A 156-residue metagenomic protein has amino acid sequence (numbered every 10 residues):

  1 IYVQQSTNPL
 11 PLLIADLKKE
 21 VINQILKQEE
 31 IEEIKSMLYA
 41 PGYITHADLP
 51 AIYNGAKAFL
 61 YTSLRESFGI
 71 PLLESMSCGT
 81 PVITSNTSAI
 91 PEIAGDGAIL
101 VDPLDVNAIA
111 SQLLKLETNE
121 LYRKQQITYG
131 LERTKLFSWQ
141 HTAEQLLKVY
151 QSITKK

Functional and structural regions predicted by a protein language model:
I1-P9, Q28-E32: Short hydrophobic signal-anchor/transmembrane segments that target glycosyltransferases and glycosylation machinery
I14-D16, Q24-P50: Nucleotide-activated donor-binding/catalytic signature segment of Leloir-type glycosyltransferases, i.e., the conserved
I44, A51-A56, Y61, I109: Short alpha-helical donor nucleotide-sugar binding micro-motif in glycosyltransferases
L64: Aromatic "clamp/platform" in nucleotide-sugar-dependent glycosyltransferases that forms part of the donor/acceptor
L72, S77, P81-T84: Short hydrophobic beta-strand element within catalytic cores of glycosyltransferases and related nucleotide-activated
L72, T87-L100: Short acidic/histidine- and often glycine-rich active-site loop of Leloir-type glycosyltransferases that engages
I99-V106, K115-E120: Conserved acidic donor-binding segment of nucleotide-sugar-dependent glycosyltransferases
A108, Y122-L136, Q145-K148, S152: A short, well-ordered alpha-helix in the C-terminal region of glycosyltransferases
